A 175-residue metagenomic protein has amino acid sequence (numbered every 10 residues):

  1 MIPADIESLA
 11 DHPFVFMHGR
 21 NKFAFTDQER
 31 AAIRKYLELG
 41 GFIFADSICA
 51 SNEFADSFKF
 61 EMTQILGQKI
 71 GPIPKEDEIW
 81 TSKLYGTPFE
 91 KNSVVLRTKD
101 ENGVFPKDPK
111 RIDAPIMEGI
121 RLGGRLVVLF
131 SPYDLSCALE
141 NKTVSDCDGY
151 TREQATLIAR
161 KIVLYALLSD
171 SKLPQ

Functional and structural regions predicted by a protein language model:
M1-A4, T26-A32, I112-I116: Alpha-helical scaffolding within the catalytic cores of extracellular/periplasmic polymer-degrading hydrolases
M1-F14, H18-K22, L135-Q175: Aromatic-Pro/Gly-enriched surface loop or interdomain linker that acts as a lid/target-recognition segment
M1-P3, D46-C49, K69-E76, K172-Q175: Surface-exposed patches in mature extracellular/periplasmic domains of secreted proteins
D5-E7, H12, T26-Q28, S51 (+3 more regions): Surface-exposed loop/turn and secondary-structure junction residues enriched for glycine/proline
E7-D11, Y36-E38, I120-G124: Extracellular/periplasmic catalytic domains that process cell-envelope and extracellular macromolecules
F14-A55: Short alpha-beta junction capping motif
G19, G41, M62-I70, A166-D170: Sec/Tat-exported extracytoplasmic proteins
F54-K142, T151-T156, R160: An acidic, glycine-rich "communication" segment
